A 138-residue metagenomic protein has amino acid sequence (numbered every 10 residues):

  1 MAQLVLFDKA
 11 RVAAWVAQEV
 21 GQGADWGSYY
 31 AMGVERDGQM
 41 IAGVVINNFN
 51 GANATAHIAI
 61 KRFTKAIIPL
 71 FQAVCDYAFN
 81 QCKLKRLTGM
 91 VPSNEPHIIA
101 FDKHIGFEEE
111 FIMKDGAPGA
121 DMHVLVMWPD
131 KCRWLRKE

Functional and structural regions predicted by a protein language model:
M1-Q22: Short amphipathic alpha-helix that is part of the acyltransferase structural core
G21-G33, A54: A short helix-loop-beta-strand connector motif used in the catalytic cores of GNAT acetyltransferases and, in some
Q39-N47: Conserved beta-strand in the GNAT
N50-R62: Conserved acetyl-CoA binding element of GNAT-fold acetyltransferases
N80-V91: Conserved GNAT acetyl-CoA-binding A-motif
M90, E108-H123: Conserved catalytic-core motifs of GNAT/GCN5-like acyltransferases
N94-F111: Conserved active-site alpha-helix within GNAT-family acetyltransferase domains
G116-E138: C-terminal "cap" of GNAT-fold acetyltransferases
